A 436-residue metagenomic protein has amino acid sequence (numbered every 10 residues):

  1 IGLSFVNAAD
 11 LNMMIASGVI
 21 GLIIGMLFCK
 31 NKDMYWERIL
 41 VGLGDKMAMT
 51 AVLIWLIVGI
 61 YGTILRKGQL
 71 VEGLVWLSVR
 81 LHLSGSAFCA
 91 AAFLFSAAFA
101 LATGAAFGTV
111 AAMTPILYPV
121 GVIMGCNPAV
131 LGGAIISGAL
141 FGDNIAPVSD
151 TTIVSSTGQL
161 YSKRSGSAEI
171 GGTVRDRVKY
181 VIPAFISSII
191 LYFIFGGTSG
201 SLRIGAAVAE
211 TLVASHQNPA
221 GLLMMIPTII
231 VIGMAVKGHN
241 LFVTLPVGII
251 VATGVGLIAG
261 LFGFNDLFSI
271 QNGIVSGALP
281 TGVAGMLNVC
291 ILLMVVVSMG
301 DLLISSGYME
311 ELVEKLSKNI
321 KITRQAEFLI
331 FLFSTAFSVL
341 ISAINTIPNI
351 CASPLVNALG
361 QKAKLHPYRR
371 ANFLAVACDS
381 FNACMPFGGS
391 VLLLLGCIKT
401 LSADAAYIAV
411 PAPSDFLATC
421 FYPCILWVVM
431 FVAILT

Functional and structural regions predicted by a protein language model:
I1, A9-C29, A51-V58, A90 (+6 more regions): Hydrophobic mid-bilayer segments of alpha-helices in multi-pass membrane transport proteins, especially secondary
S4-A16, V41-D45, V79-S84, R175-D176 (+3 more regions): Interfacial loop-to-helix junctions that mark the boundaries of transmembrane helices in multi-pass membrane
L11-V19, L27, Y35-E72, I270-E310 (+2 more regions): Core transmembrane alpha-helical segments of multi-pass membrane transporters/permeases
K30-D33, G44-A48, G125-A129, V154-V174 (+4 more regions): Juxtamembrane helix-boundary/capping and inter-helix hinge elements in multi-pass membrane proteins
D45-A51, W76-L94, V122-L131, Q217-L223 (+4 more regions): Membrane-interfacial loop-to-helix junctions in multi-pass transporters
V52-Y61, L83-I116, L316-N357, K362-A363 (+1 more regions): Hydrophobic alpha-helical transmembrane segments of multi-pass integral membrane proteins, predominantly secondary
S86-F99, G125-G142, Q325-S338, L365-C384 (+1 more regions): Alpha-helical transmembrane segments of multi-pass membrane proteins
S137-A139, N144-V213, A383-T436: Juxtamembrane and boundary regions of transmembrane helices in multi-pass small-molecule transporters and channels
